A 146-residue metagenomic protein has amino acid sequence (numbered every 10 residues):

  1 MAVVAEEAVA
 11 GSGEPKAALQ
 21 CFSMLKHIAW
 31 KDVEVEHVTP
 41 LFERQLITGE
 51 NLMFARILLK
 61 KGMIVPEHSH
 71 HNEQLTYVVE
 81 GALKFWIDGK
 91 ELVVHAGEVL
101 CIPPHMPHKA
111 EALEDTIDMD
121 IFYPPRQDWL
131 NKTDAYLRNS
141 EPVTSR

Functional and structural regions predicted by a protein language model:
A2-N51, D134-R146: A short, N-terminal "cap"/entry segment at the start of jelly-roll beta-barrel domains of the cupin/DSBH fold
V38, Q45-L46, I57-L58, V65-H70 (+1 more regions): Short histidine-centered beta-strand/loop micro-motifs that create catalytic or ligand/metal-coordination sites
L58-K60, H70-F85: Short, conserved beta-strand element in jelly-roll/cupin
V79-E80, H95-A96, E114: A cytosolic small-molecule/anion-sensing beta-strand core signal
F85-I87, M119-D120, Q127-N131, V143: Anionic, Ser/Thr-rich low-complexity intrinsically disordered regions
G89-P104: Short acidic-glycine-tyrosine-enriched beta hairpin
P104-D128: Ligand-binding loop in jelly-roll beta-barrel domains
